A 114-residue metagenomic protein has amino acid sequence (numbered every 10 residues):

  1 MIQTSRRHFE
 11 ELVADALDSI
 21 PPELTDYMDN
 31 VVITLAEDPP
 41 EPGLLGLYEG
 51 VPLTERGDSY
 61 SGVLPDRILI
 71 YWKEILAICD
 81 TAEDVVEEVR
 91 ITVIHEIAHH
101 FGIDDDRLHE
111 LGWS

Functional and structural regions predicted by a protein language model:
M1-E88, H100, D104-H109: Active-site rim/adjacent substrate-binding subdomains
E88-E96: Short alpha-helical catalytic segment bearing the HExxH-like zincin motif of zinc-dependent metalloproteases
E110-S114: Short hydrophobic/aromatic patches at helix-to-coil boundaries
